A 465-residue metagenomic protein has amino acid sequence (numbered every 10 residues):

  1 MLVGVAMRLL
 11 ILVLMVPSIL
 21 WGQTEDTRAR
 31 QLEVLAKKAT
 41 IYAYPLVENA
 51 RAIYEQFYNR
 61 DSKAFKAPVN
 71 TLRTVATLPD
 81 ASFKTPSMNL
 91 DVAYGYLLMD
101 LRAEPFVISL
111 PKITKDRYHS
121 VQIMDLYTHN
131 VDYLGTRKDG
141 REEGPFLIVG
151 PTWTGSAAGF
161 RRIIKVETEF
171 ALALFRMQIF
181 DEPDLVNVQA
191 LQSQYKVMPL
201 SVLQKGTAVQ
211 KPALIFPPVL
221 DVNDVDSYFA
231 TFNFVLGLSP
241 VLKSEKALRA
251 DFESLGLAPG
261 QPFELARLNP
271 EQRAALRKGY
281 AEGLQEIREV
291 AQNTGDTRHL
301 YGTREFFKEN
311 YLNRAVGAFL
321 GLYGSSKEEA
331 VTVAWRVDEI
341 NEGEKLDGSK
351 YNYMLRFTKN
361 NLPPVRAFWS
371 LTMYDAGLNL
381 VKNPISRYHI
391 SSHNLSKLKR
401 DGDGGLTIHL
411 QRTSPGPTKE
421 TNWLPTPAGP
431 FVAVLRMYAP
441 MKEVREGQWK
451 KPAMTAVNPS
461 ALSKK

Functional and structural regions predicted by a protein language model:
G4-V13: Sec-dependent signal peptide recognition, specifically the positively charged N-region followed immediately by
A6-M7, I19, W335: Intrinsic disorder/low-complexity segments
V13-G22: Hydrophobic h-region of N-terminal signal peptides that target proteins for export in Gram-negative bacteria
Q23-K465: A compositional/structural signature for long, glycine/proline-rich flexible linkers and loops on extracytoplasmic
